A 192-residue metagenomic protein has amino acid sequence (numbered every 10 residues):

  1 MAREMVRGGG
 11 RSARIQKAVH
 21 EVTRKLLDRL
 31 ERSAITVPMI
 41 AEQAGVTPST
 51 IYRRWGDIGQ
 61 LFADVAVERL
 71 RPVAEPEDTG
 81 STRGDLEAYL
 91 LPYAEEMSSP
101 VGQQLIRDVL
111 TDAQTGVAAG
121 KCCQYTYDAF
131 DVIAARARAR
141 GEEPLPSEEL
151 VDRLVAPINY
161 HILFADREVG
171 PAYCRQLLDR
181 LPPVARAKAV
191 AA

Functional and structural regions predicted by a protein language model:
M1-Q43, S49: Basic, helix-initiating cap at the start of DNA-binding domains
A2-R3, E95, D128-A139, F164-A192: C-terminal peripheral helix-coil segments that are non-catalytic and often amphipathic
R29-R32, Y52-F62: HTH DNA-binding helix-turn interface
V37, A66-V73: Short, basic, alpha-helical segments at the C-terminal edge of helix-turn-helix-like DNA-binding modules
R54-G56, N159-Y160, P182: Tryptophan-centric aromatic hotspots in well-structured domains and transmembrane helices
G59-A66, M97-V117: Amphipathic alpha-helical segments used for helix-helix packing
A74-Q103, V151: Hydrophobic alpha-helical connector segments
E95-P100, Q114-R140, E148: Amphipathic alpha-helical packing segments from all-alpha helical-bundle domains
